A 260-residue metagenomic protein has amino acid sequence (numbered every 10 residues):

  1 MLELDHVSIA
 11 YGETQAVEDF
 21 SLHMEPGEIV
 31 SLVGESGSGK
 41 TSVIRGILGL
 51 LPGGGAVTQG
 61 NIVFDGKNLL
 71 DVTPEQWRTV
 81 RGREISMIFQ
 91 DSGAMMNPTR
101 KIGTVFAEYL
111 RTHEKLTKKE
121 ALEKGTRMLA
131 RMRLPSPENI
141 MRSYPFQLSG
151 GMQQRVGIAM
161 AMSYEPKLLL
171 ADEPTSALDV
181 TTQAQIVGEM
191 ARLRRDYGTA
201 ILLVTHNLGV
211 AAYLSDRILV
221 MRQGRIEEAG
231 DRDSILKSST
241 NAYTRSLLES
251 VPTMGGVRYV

Functional and structural regions predicted by a protein language model:
V33-E35: The feature captures the beta-strand-to-loop junction immediately N-terminal to the Walker
A56-N68: Conserved ABC transporter NBD signature motif
S163-K167: A short, proline-enriched helix->beta-strand linker immediately N-terminal to the Walker B motif in ABC-type P-loop
A211-Y213: A short, surface-exposed alpha-helical micro-motif characterized by mixed small hydrophobic and charged/polar residues
A229-G230, S238: ABC ATPase "signature
